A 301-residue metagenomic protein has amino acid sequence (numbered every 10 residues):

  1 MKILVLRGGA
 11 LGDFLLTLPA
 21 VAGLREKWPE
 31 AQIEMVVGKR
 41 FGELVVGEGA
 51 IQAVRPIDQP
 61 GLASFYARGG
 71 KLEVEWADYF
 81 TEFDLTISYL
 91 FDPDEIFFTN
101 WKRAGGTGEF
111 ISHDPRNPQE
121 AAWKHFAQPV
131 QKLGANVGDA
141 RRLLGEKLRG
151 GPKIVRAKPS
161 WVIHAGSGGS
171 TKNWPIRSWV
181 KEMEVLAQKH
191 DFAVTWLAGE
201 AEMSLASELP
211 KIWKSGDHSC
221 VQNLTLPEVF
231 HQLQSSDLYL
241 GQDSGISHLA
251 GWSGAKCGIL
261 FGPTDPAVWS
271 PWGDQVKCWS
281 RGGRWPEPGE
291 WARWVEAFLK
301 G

Functional and structural regions predicted by a protein language model:
M1-G301: Catalytic machinery of carbohydrate-active enzymes, primarily nucleotide-sugar-dependent glycosyltransferases
